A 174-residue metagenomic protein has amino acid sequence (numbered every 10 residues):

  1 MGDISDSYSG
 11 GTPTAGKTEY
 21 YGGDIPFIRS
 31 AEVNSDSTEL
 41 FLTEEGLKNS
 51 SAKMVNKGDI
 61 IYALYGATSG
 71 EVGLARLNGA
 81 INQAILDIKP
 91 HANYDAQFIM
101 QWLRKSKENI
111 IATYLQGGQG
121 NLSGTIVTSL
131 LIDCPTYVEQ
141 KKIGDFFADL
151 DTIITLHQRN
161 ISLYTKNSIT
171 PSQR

Functional and structural regions predicted by a protein language model:
M1-G11, D36: Non-catalytic DNA-recognition/assembly elements of restriction-modification systems
A15, G79-L86, Q116-K141: A short glycine-rich beta-alpha junction/loop motif
K17-V33: Short beta-strand/loop turn elements enriched in aromatics
R29-A31, E39-R104: A short beta-sheet element
E71, T113-Q116: Short amphipathic beta-strand starts and helix->beta connectors
E108-N109: Extracytoplasmic/periplasmic mature domains of Sec-exported, cell-envelope-associated bacterial proteins
L131-R174: Amphipathic alpha-helical coiled-coil/heptad-repeat segments
